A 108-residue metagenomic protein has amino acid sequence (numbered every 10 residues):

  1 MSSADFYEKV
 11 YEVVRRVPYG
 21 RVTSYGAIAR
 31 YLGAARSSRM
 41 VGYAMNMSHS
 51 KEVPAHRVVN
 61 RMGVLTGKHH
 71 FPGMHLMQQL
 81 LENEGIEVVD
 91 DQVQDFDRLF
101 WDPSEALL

Functional and structural regions predicted by a protein language model:
M1-L108: Nucleic acid-binding interface residues in structured DNA/RNA-binding domains, emphasizing the DNA-engaging scaffolds
